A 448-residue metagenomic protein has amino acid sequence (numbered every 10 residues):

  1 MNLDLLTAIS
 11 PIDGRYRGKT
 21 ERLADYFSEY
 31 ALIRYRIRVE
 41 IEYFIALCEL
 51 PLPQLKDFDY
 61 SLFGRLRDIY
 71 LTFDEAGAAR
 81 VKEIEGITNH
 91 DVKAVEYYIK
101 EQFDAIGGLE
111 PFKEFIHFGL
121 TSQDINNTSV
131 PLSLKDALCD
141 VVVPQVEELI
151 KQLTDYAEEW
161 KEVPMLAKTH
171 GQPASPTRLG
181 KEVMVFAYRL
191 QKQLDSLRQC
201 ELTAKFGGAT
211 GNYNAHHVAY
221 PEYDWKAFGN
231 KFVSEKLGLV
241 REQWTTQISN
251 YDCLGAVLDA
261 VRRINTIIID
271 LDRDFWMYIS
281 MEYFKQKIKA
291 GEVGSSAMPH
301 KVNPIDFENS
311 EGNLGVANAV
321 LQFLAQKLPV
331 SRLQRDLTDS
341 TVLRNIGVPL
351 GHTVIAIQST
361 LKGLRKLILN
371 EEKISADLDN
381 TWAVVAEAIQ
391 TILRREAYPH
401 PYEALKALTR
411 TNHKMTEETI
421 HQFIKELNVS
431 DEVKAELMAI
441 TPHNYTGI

Functional and structural regions predicted by a protein language model:
M1-Y213, Y220, D224-F232, G294 (+5 more regions): A helix-coil-helix interface module used to build multimeric assemblies and to scaffold catalytic/cofactor sites
N2-E29, G64-R65, L71, V293-I448: Catalytic-core signal marking the mid-to-C-terminal active-site face
E42-L47, Y98, Q102, A137 (+17 more regions): Generic, well-ordered alpha-helical scaffold segments in large soluble proteins
D104-E110, R198-Q199, S280-Y283, N318-Q322 (+1 more regions): Proline-centered turn/helix-capping motifs that create local helix->coil transitions or kinks
K135-V143, E147, T154, M184-A187 (+7 more regions): Short amphipathic alpha-helical segments with heptad-repeat character
E158-K161, L202, W276, Y283 (+3 more regions): Alpha-helical coiled-coil oligomerization motifs
Q193, V240, T246-R332: Glycine-rich anion/phosphate-binding loop at the beta-strand->alpha-helix junction
Y223-Q247, Y251: Active-site-adjacent "gating/activation" loops or surface patches in catalytic cores
